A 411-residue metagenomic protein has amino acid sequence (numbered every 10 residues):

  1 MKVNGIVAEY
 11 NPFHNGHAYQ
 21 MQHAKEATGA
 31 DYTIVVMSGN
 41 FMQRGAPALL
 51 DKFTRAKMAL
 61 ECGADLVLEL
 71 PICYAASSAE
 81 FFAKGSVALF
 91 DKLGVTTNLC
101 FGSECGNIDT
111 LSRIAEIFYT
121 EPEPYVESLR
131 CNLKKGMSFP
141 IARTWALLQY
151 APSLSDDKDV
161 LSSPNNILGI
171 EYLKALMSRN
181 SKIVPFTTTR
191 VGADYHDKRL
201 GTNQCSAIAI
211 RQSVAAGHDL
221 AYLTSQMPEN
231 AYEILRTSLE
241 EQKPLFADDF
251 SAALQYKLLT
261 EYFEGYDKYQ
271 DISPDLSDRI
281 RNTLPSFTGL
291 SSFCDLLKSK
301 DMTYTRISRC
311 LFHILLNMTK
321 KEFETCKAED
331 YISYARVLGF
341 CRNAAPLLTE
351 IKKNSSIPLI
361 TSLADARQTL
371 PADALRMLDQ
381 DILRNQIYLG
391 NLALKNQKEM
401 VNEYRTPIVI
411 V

Functional and structural regions predicted by a protein language model:
M1-R55: N-terminal catalytic cores of NTP/NDP-binding nucleotidyl/phosphoryl-transfer enzymes
I6-V7, V36-M37, L68-L70, F186-T188: Short beta-strands and strand-loop turn motifs
K25, A56-L60, K174-M177, R211: Class I S-adenosyl-L-methionine
K25-E26, L60, V87, D91-K92: Non-catalytic positions within long, well-ordered alpha-helices that form the structural scaffold/packing of enzyme
T28-A30, A64, V95-T96: Short, high-confidence coil segments that cap the C-terminus of an alpha-helix and link into the following beta-strand
A56-P71: A glycine-rich helix N-cap at a beta->alpha junction
L70-V411: Active-site cores that bind ATP or allylic diphosphates and position pyrophosphate for catalysis
